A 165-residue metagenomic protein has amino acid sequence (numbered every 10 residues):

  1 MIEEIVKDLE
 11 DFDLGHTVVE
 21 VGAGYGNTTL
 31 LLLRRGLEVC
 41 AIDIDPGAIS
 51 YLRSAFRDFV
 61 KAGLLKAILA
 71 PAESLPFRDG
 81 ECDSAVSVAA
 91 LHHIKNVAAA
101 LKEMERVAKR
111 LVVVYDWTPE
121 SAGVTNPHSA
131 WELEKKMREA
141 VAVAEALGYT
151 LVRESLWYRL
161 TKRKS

Functional and structural regions predicted by a protein language model:
M1-G15: Conserved alpha-helix/loop element of class I SAM-dependent methyltransferases that forms part of the SAM/SAH-binding
E20: Class I SAM-dependent methyltransferase core
Y25-S74: Class I SAM-dependent methyltransferase SAM/SAH-binding core
V86: A conserved beta-strand element that flanks and buttresses the S-adenosyl-L-methionine
A89-A90: Short catalytic micro-motifs in class I SAM-dependent methyltransferases
I94-E103: A short, conserved alpha-helix within the catalytic core of class I
K109-T118: Conserved beta-strand signature within the Rossmann-like core of class I S-adenosyl-L-methionine
T125-A144: Conserved Class I S-adenosyl-L-methionine
